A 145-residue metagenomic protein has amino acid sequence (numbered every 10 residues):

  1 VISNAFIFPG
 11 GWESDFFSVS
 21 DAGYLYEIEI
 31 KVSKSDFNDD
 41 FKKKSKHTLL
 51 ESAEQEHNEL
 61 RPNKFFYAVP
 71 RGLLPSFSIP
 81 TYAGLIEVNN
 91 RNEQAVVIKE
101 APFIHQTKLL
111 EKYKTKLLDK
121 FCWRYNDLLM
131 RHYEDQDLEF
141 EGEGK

Functional and structural regions predicted by a protein language model:
V1-P9: A short acidic/basic microdomain associated with nuclease active sites
F8, S20, N89: Acidic surface patches and DE-rich sequence motifs
F8-G10, P75-S76: Short glycine/serine/proline-enriched coil/turn segments at secondary-structure junctions
G10-E13, D36: Short N-terminal binding/cap micro-motifs at the start of the first secondary-structure element
S14-V32: Active-site beta-strand-loop-beta-strand hairpin of nuclease catalytic cores that positions key catalytic residues
K31-G84: Catalytic cores of nucleic-acid endonucleases
F77-K145: Non-catalytic C-terminal interaction segments of nucleic acid-processing enzymes
